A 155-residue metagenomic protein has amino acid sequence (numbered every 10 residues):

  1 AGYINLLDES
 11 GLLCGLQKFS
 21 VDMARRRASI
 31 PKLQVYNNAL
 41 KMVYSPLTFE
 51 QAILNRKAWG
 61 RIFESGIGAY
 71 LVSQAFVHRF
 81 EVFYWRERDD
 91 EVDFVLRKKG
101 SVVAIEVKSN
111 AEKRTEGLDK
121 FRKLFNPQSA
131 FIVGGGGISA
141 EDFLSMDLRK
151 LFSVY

Functional and structural regions predicted by a protein language model:
A1-K99: Accessory nucleic acid-recognition modules appended to NTPase machines
Q34, I105, F131-V133: Hydrophobic/aromatic beta-strand patches that form the interior of the parallel beta-sheet core in alpha/beta enzyme
E81, V102-A104, S129: Short active-site oxyanion
G100-E112: Active-site ExK catalytic segment of metal-dependent nucleases
S109-F152: Catalytic cores of nucleic-acid endonucleases
